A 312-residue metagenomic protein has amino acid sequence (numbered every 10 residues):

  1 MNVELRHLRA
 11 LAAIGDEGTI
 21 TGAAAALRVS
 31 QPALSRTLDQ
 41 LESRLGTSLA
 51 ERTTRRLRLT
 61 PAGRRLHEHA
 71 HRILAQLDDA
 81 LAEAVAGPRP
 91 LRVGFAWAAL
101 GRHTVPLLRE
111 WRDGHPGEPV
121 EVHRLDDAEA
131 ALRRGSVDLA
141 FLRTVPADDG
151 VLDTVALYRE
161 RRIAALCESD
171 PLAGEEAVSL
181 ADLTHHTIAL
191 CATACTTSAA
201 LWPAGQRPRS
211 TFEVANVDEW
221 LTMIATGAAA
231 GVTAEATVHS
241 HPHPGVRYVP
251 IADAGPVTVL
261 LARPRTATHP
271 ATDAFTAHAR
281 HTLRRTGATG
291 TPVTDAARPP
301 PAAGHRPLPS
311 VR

Functional and structural regions predicted by a protein language model:
M1, E235-P244, A252-R312: C-terminal effector-binding regulatory domain of bacterial HTH transcription factors
A12-S30: Short helix-boundary/capping micro-motifs
D39-L59: A short LG(V/I)-centered, amphipathic sequence patch enriched for acidic residue(s) preceding the LG motif
P88-A147: Central regulatory/effector-binding core of bacterial HTH transcription factors
T104, R143, L172, E176-R209 (+2 more regions): Secondary-structure junction motif
D126-E129, R133-S136, R143, C191-R247 (+1 more regions): Hydrophobic hinge/microswitch elements
A147-V155, E160, D218-A267: Beta-alpha-beta core module
D153-T193, P256-T266: Hydrophobic/proline-rich hinge and linker segments of small-molecule sensing/allosteric domains, predominantly
